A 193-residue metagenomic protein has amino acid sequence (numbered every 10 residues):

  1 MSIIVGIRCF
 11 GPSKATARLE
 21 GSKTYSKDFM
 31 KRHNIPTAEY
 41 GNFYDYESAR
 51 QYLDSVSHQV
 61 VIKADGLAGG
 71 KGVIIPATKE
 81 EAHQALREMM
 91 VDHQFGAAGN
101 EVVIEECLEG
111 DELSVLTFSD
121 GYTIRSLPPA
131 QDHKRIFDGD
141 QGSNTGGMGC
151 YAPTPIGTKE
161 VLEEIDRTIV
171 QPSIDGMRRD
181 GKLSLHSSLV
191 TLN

Functional and structural regions predicted by a protein language model:
M1-G21, I35-N42: A short, GP-enriched loop/loop-strand-helix hinge that lies immediately N-terminal to, or at the N-terminal rim
S2-V5, A15-T16, S48-A49, E81 (+1 more regions): Catalytic-core regions of core metabolic enzymes, especially those transforming organic acids/acyl-group intermediates
I7-F10, D28-P36, A64-K71, S143-T158: Acidic/polar active-site rim loop that often engages polyanionic ligands
F10-G11, A38, V61, V103-E105: Structural detector of well-ordered beta-strand residues that form the stable sheet scaffold of enzyme domains
R18-T24, F137-D138: Short, charged, surface-exposed secondary-structure boundary motifs
G21-Y52: Short, glycine-/small-residue-rich phosphate/pyrophosphate-handling segment
S57-K79: Conserved anion/nucleotide-ligand pocket segment
G72-N193: Internal nucleotide-binding/catalytic subdomain
